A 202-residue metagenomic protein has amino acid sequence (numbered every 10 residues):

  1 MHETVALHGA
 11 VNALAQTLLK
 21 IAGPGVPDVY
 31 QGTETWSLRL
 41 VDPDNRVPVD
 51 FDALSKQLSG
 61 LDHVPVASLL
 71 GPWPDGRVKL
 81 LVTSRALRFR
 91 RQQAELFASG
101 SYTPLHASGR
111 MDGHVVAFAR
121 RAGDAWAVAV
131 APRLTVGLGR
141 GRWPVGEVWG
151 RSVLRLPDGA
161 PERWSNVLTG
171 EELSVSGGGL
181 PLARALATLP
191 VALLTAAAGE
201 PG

Functional and structural regions predicted by a protein language model:
M1-G202: Carbohydrate-interacting/catalytic domains
